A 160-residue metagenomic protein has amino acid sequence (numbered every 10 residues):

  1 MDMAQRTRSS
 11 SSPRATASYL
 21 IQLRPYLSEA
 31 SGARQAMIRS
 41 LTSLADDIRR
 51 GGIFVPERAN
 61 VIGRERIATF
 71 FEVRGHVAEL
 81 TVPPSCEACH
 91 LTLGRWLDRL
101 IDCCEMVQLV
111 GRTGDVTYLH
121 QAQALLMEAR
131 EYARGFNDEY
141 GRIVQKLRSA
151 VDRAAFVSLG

Functional and structural regions predicted by a protein language model:
M1-S10: Long, low-complexity intrinsically disordered regions
D2, D46-D47, D98, D102 (+3 more regions): Acidic-enriched, low-complexity/disordered segments with a strong bias for Aspartate over Glutamate
A15-P83, Q121-A154: Alpha-helical segments in soluble extracytoplasmic regions
S85-A129: Long, amphipathic, charge-rich alpha-helical segments that form helical bundles/coiled-coils
Q108, A154-F156: Short, flexible coil/linker elements and helix-boundary hinge sites characteristic of intrinsically disordered
